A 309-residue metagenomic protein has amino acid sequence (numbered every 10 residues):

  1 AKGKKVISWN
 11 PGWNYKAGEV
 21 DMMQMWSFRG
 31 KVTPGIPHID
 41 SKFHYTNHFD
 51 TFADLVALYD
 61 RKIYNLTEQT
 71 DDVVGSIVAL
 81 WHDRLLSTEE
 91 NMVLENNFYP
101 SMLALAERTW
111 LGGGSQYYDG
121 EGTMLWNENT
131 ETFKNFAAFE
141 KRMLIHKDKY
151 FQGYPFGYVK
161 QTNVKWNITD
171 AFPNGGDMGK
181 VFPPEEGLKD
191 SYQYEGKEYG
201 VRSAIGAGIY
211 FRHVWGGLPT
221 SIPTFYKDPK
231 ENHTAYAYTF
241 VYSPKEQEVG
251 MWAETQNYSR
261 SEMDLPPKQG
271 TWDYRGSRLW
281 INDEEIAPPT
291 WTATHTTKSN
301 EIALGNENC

Functional and structural regions predicted by a protein language model:
A1-D21, F28: Active-site neighborhood of glycoside hydrolase catalytic domains
K5, G12, T88, S101 (+1 more regions): Carbohydrate-binding surfaces of carbohydrate-active enzymes
W26-R84, N96-N97: Aromatic-lined glycan-binding groove of carbohydrate-active enzymes
M143-F225, W291: Accessory carbohydrate-binding/adhesion or oligomerization-edge regions at the termini of glycan-active proteins
Y226-S243, N300: Short beta-strands within extracellular/lumenal beta-sheet-rich domains
F240-D283, C309: Aromatic-lined ligand-binding clefts that engage carbohydrates, nucleic acids, or primary amines
E285-A287: Short hydrophobic beta-strand segments in globular cytosolic domains
A293-C309: Short, surface-exposed tryptophan/glycine-enriched loops that mediate extracellular molecular recognition
